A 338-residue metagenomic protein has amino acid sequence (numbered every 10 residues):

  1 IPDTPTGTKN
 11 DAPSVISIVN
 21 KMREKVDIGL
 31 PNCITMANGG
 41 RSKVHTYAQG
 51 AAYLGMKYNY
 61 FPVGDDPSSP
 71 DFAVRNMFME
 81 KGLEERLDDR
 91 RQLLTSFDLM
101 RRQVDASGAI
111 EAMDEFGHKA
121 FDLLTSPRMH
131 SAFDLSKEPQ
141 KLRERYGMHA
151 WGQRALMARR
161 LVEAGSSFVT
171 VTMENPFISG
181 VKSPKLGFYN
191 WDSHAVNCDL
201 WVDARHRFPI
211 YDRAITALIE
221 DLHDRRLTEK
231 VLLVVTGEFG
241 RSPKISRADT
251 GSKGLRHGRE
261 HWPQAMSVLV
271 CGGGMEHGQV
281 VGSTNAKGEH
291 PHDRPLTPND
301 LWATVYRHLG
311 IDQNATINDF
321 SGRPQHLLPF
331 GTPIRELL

Functional and structural regions predicted by a protein language model:
I1-L338: Ligand-binding pockets and gating/stacking loops
